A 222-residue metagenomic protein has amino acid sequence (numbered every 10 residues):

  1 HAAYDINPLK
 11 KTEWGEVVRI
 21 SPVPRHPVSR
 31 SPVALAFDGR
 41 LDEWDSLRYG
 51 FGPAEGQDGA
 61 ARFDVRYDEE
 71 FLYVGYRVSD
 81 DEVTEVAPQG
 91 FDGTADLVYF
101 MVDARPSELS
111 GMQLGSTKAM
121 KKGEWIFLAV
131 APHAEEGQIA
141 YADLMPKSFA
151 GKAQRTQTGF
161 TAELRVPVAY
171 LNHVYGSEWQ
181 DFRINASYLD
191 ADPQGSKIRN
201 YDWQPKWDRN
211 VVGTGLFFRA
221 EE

Functional and structural regions predicted by a protein language model:
H1-E222: Structural preference for beta-rich elements and adjacent junctions enriched in aromatics
